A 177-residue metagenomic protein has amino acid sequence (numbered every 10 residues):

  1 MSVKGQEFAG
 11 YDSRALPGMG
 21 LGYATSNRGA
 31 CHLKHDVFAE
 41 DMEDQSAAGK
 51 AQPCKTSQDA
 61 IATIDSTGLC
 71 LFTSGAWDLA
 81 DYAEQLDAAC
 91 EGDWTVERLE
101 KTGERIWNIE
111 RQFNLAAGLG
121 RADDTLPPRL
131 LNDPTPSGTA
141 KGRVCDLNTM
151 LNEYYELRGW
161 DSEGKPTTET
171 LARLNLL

Functional and structural regions predicted by a protein language model:
M1-L177: Extended C-terminal regions of large enzymes
